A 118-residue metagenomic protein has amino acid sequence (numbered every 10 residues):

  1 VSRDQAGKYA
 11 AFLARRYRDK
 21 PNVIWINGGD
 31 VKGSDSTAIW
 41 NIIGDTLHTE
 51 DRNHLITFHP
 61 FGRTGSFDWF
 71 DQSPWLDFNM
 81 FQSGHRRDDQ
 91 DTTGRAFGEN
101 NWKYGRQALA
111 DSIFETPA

Functional and structural regions predicted by a protein language model:
V1-W25, I39, I43-E50: An active-site-proximal structural segment forming one wall of the substrate-binding cleft that immediately precedes
G28-A118: Extracellular glycoside hydrolase catalytic/binding regions
